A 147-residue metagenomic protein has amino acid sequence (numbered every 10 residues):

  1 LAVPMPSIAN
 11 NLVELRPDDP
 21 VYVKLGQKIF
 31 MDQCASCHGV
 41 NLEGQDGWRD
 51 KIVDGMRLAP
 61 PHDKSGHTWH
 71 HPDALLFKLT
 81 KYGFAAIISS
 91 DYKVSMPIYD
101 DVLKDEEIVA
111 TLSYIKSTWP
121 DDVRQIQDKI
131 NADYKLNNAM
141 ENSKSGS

Functional and structural regions predicted by a protein language model:
A2, A9, A35, A59 (+5 more regions): A sequence-composition feature that detects small, non-aromatic residues
A2-F30: Electrostatic cytochrome c docking/interface patches
I8, L12, M31, S90-S147: Flexible coil segments in periplasmic/lumen-exposed cytochrome c-class electron-transfer proteins
I8-A9, E14-L15, H38-L42, L75-F77: A short linear-motif detector with a strong N-terminal bias
D19, K64-G66, D133: Polar helix-capping/helix-linker motif
V21, Q27-L58, Y82-Y92, T118-Q125: Periplasmic/extracellular electron-transfer cofactor-ligation site, primarily the c-type cytochrome heme-c attachment
K51-K116: Extracytoplasmic electron-transfer domains, predominantly the class I c-type cytochrome c fold
